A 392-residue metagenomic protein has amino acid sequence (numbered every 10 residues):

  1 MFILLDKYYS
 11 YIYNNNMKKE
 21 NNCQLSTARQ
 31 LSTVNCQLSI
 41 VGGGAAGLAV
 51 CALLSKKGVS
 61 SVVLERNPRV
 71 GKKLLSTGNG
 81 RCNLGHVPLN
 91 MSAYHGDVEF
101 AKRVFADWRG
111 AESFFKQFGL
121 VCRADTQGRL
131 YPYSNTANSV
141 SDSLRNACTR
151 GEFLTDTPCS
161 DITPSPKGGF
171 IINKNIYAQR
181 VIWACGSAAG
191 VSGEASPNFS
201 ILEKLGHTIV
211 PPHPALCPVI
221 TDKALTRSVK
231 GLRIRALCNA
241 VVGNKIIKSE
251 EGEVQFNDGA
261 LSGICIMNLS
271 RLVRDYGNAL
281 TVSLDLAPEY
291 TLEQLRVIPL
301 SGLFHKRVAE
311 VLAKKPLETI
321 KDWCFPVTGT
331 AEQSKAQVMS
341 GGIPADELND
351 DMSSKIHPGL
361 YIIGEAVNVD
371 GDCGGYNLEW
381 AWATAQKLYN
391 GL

Functional and structural regions predicted by a protein language model:
L38-V63: N-terminal Rossmann-like FAD-binding beta1-loop-alpha1 element of flavoenzymes
K56, L84, N90, R109-G128 (+7 more regions): Residue-level recognition of phosphate/Mg2+-coordinating polar/acidic sites in nucleotide-handling active sites
K56-N79: Glycine-rich FAD pyrophosphate-binding loop
S76-F105: N-terminal glycine-rich dinucleotide-binding loop that anchors FAD/FMN and/or NAD(P) in oxidoreductases
E99-D107, Q127-R145, G190-E194: Short beta-strand to alpha-helix junction loop
T155-G168: A conserved short coil-to-beta-strand element within the FAD-binding core of flavoproteins
R180-L225: Glycine-rich loop(s) and the adjacent beta-strand/alpha-helix scaffold that form part
A189-S200, L205, N368-L392: A conserved FAD-binding loop/helix module that cradles the flavin
